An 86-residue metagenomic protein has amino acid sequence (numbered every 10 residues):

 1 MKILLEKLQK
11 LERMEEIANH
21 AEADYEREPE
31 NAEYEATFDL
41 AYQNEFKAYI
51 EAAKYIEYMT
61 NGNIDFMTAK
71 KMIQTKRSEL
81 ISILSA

Functional and structural regions predicted by a protein language model:
M1-E12: Short, charge/polar-rich alpha-helical segments
M1-I3, T60, L84: Short, aromatic- and cysteine-enriched interfacial helices/patches that mediate contacts at lipid membranes
K10-R13, I17, N44, E51 (+2 more regions): Charged, amphipathic alpha-helical oligomerization/scaffolding segments
E16-N19, A23, I81, S85: Residue-level signal for secondary-structure boundary elements
H20-K70: Acidic, low-complexity, intrinsically disordered interaction modules
G62-A86: Amphipathic alpha-helical binding modules
